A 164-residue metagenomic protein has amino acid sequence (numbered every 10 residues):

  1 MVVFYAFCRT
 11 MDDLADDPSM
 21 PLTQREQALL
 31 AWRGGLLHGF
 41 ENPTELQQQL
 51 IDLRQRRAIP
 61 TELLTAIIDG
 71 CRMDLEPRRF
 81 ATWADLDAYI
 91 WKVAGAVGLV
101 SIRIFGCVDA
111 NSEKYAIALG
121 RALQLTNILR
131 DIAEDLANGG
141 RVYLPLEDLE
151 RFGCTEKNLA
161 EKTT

Functional and structural regions predicted by a protein language model:
M1-T164: Acidic catalytic motifs of isoprenoid enzymes
